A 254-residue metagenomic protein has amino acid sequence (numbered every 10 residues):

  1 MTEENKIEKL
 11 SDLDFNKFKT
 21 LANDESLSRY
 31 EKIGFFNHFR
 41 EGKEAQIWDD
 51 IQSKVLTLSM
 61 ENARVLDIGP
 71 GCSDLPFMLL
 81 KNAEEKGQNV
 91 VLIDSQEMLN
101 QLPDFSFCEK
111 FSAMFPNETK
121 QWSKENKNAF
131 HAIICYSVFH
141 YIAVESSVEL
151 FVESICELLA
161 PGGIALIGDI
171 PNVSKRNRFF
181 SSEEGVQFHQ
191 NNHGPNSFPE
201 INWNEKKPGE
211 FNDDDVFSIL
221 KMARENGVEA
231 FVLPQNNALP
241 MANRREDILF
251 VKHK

Functional and structural regions predicted by a protein language model:
M1-I33: N-terminal, positively charged/glycine-rich alpha-helical extensions of SAM-dependent methyltransferases
T20-V55: Class I SAM-dependent methyltransferase Rossmann-like catalytic core, especially the SAM/SAH-binding loop
N62-G71: Conserved class I S-adenosyl-L-methionine
C72-T119: Class I SAM-dependent methyltransferase SAM/SAH-binding core
I134: A conserved beta-strand element that flanks and buttresses the S-adenosyl-L-methionine
I142-S154: A short, conserved alpha-helix within the catalytic core of class I
G162-D169: Conserved beta-strand signature within the Rossmann-like core of class I S-adenosyl-L-methionine
P171-A223, P234-N237: C-terminal alpha-helical "lid/dimerization" subdomain adjacent to the S-adenosyl-L-methionine
